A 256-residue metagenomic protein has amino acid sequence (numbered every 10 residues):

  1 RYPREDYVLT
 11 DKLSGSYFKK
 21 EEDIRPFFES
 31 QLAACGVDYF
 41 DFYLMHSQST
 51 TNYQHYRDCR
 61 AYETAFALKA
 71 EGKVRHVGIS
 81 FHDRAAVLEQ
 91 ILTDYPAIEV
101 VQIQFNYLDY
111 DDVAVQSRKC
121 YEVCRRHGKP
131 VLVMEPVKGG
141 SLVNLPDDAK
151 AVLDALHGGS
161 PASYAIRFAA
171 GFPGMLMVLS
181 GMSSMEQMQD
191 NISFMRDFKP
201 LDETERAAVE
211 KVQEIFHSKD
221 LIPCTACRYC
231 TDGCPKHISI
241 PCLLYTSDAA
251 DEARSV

Functional and structural regions predicted by a protein language model:
R1-Y7, D38, T64, A70: N-terminal binding-site loop/beta-alpha segment at the start of enzyme catalytic domains that lines or forms
Y2-R4, L32-G36, I91-P96: Acidic (Asp/Glu)-rich catalytic clusters
D6-Y17, Y43-Q48: A short, structured active-site edge motif that brings together acidic residues
F18-P26: Glycine-rich anion/phosphate-binding loops
C35-T51: Active-site groove signature of glycoside hydrolases
Q48-P223, Y229-I238: Beta/alpha (TIM)-barrel catalytic core signal, keyed to glycine-rich beta->alpha loops juxtaposed to Asp/Glu that bind
K236-S247: Iron-sulfur (Fe-S) cluster-binding segments and ferredoxin-like electron-carrier domains, especially [2Fe-2S]
Y245-V256: Single conserved hydrophobic/aromatic residue that forms the stacking wall/gate of nucleotide- or nucleobase-binding
